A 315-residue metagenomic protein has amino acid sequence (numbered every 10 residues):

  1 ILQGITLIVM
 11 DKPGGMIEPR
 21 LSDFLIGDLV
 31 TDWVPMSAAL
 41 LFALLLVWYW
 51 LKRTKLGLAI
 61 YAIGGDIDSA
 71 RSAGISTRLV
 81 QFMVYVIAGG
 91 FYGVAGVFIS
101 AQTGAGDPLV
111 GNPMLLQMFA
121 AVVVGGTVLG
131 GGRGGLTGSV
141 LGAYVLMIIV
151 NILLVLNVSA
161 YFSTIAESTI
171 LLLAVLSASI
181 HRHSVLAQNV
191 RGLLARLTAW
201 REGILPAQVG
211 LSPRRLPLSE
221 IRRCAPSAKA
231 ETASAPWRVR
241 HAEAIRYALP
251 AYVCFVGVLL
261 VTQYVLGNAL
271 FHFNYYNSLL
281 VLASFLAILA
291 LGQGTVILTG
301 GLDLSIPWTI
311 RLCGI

Functional and structural regions predicted by a protein language model:
L2-R53, V80-M83, Q102-G111, F162 (+4 more regions): Transmembrane helix-bundle core of multi-pass membrane transporters and related energy-transducing complexes
G4, L40, L44, W48 (+11 more regions): Small-residue faces within membrane-embedded alpha-helices
T6-D11, W48-K55, S177, C254-F271 (+1 more regions): Structural signal for alpha-helical transmembrane segments and their membrane-water exit/capping regions in multi-pass
L46-V86, Y275: Membrane-helix/interface signature in polytopic inner-membrane proteins
L58, V97, A101-L109, W237-S284: Helix-loop-helix hairpins and the membrane-proximal interhelical loops of multi-pass alpha-helical transport proteins
S72, S76-L79, L153-V261: Cytosolic-side transmembrane-helix boundaries in multi-pass membrane proteins
Y85-V86, F91-Y92, Q102-S168: Transmembrane alpha-helical segments in multi-pass inner-membrane proteins
V122, G126-L136, T169, G257-V265 (+1 more regions): Single transmembrane alpha-helix segments in multi-pass membrane proteins
